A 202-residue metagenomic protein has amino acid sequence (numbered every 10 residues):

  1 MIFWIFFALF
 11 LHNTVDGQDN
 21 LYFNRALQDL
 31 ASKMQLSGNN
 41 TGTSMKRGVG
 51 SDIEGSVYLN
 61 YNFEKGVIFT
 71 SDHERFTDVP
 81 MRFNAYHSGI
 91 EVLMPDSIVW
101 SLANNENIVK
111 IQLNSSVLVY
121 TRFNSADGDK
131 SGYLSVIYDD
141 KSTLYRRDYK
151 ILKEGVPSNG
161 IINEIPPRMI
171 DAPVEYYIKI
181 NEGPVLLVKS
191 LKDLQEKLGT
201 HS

Functional and structural regions predicted by a protein language model:
M1-Y22: Bacterial Sec-dependent N-terminal signal peptides
L9, A31-G38, Y138, S202: Generic secondary-structure transition motif, activating predominantly at the C-termini of alpha-helices
G17-F76: General N-terminal leader/first-domain-start detector
N60, G66, S71-L191: Aromatic-patch recognition
E196-S202: Long, compositionally biased interface segments
